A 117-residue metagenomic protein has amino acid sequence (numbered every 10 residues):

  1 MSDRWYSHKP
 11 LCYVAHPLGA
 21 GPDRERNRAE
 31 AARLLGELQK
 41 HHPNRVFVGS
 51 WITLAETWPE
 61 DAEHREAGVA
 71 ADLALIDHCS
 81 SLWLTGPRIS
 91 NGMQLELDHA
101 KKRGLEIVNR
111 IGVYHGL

Functional and structural regions predicted by a protein language model:
M1-L117: Conserved catalytic or regulatory cores that recognize and/or transform ribose-phosphate-containing ligands
